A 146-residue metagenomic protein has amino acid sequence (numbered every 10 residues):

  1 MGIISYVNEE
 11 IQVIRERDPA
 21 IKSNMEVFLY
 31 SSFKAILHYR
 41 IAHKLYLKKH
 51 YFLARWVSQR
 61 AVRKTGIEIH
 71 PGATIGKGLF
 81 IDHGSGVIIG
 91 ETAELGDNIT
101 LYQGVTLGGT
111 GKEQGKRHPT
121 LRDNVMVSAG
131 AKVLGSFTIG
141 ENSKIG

Functional and structural regions predicted by a protein language model:
M1-T65: Terminal amphipathic alpha-helical/low-complexity segments used for targeting or macromolecular assembly
R63-G146: Structural signal for interior beta-strand "rungs" in well-ordered beta-sheet cores of soluble enzyme domains
